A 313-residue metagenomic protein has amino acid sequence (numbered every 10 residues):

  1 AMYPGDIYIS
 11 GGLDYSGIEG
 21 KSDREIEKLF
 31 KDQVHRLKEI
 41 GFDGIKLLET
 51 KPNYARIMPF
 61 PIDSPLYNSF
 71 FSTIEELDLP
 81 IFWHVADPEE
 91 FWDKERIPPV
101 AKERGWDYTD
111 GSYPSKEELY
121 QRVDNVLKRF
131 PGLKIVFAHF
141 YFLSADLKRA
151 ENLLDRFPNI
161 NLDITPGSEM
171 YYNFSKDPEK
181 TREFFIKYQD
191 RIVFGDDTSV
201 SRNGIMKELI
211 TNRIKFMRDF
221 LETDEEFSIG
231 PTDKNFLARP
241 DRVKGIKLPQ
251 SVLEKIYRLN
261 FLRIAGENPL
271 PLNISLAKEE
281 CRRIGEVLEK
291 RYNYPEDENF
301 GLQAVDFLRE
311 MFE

Functional and structural regions predicted by a protein language model:
A1, D23-E27, K31-V34, M58 (+4 more regions): Distinct, well-ordered alpha-helical segments
A1-D107, G111-S112, N161, P166-S168: Active-site gating/metal-coordination segments in enzymes
A1-M2, L37-D43, V123, G132 (+2 more regions): Extended, compositionally biased low-complexity polar/Lys-Gly-rich tracts and adjacent boundary/linker regions are
Y3, E76-L77, F130-P131, R156-F157 (+1 more regions): Helix C-cap/helix->beta junction micro-motif
Q33, L66, F70, R122-V126 (+1 more regions): Alpha-helical packing segments of well-folded alpha/beta enzyme cores
I45-L48, I97-A101, V123-K128, R156-P158 (+1 more regions): Short amphipathic alpha-helical segments, especially helix-boundary/capping motifs
G105-G111, P131-H139: Acidic/glycine-enriched edge-of-secondary-structure segments
E117-R122, K134-E313: H/E-rich (His + Asp/Glu) clusters that bind or coordinate divalent metals
